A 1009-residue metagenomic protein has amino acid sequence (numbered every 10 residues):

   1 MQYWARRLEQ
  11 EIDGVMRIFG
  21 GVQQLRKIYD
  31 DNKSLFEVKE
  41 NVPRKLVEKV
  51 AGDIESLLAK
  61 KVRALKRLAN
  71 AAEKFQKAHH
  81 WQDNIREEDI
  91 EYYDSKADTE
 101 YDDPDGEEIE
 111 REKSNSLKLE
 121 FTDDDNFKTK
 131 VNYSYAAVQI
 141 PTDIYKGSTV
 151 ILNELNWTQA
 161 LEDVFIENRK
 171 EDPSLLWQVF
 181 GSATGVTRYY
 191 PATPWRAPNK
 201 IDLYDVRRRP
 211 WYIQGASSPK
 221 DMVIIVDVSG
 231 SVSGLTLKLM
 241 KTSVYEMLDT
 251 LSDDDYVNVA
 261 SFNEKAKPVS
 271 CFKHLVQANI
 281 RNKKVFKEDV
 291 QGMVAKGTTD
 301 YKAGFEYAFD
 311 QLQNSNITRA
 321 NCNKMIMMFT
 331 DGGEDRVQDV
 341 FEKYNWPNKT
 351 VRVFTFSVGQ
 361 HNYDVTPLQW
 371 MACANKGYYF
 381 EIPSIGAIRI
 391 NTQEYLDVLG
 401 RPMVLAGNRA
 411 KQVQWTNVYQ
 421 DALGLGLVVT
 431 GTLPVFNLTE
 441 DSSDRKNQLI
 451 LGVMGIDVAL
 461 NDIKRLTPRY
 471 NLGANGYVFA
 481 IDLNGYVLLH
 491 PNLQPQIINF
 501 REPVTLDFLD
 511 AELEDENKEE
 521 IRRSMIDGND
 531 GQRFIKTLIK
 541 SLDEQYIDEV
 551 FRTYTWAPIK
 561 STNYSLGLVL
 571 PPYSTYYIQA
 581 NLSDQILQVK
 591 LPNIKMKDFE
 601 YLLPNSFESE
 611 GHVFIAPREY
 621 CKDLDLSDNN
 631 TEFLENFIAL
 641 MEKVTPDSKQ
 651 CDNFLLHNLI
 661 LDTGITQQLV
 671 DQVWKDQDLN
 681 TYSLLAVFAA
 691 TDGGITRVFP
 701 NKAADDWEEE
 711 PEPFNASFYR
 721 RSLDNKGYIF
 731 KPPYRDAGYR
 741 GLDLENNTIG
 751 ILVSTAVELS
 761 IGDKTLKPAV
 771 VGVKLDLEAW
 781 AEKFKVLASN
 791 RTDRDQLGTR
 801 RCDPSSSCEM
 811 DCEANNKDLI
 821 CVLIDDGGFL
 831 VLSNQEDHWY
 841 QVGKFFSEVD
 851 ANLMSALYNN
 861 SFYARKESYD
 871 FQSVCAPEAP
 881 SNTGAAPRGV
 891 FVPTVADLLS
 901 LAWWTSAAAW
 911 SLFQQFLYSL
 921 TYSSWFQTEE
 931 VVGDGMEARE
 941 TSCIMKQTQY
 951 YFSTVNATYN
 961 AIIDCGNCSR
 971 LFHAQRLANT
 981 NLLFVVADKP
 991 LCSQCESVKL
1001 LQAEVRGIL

Functional and structural regions predicted by a protein language model:
M1-S218, Y344-W346, K376-G377, S384-A387 (+1 more regions): Intrinsically disordered, low-complexity polar/acidic regions
A216-Y245, L251-Y256, S261-M403, K446: Exposed acidic/Ser/Thr-rich ligand/metal-binding surfaces
